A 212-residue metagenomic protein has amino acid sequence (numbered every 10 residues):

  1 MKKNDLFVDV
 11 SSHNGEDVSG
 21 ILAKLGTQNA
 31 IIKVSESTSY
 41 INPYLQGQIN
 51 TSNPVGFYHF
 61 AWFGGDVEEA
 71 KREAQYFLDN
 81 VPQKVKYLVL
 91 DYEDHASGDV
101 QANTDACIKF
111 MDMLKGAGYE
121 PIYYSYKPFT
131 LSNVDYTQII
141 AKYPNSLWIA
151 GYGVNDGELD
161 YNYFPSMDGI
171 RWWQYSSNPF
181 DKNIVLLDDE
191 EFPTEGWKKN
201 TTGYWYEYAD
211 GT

Functional and structural regions predicted by a protein language model:
M1-E120: Substrate-binding cleft of extracellular glycoside hydrolase catalytic domains
M1-K24, T137-T194: Functionally critical loop-and-helix segments that line ligand-binding/catalytic clefts of soluble enzyme domains
T38, F63-G65, F129-L131, N155 (+1 more regions): Surface-exposed, flexible loop/turn segments at secondary-structure boundaries
F60, Y124-Y126, Y175, N200: Conserved beta-strand termini and adjacent loop/short-helix elements that scaffold enzyme active sites in alpha/beta
K86-Y161: Catalytic domains of cell-wall/extracellular-matrix polysaccharide-remodeling enzymes, centered on de-N-acetylation
D91, A150, W173, K199 (+1 more regions): Residue-level detector of conserved, well-ordered beta-strand and adjacent loop positions that form binding/recognition
P193-T212: Extracellular adhesion/carbohydrate-binding repeat motifs centered on closely spaced tryptophans
